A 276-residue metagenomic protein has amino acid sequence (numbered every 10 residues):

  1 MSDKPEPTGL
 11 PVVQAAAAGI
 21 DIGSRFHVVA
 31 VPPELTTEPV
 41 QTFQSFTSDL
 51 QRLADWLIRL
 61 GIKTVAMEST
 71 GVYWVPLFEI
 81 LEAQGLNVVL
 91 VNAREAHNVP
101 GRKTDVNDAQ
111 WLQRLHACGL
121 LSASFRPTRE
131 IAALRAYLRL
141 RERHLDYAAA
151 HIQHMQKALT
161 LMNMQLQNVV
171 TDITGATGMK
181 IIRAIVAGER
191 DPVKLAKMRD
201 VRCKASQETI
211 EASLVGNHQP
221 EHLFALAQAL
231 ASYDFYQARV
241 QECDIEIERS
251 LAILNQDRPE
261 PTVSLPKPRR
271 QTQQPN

Functional and structural regions predicted by a protein language model:
M1-N276: A detector of single, family-specific signature residues that are central to catalytic or substrate-handling motifs
